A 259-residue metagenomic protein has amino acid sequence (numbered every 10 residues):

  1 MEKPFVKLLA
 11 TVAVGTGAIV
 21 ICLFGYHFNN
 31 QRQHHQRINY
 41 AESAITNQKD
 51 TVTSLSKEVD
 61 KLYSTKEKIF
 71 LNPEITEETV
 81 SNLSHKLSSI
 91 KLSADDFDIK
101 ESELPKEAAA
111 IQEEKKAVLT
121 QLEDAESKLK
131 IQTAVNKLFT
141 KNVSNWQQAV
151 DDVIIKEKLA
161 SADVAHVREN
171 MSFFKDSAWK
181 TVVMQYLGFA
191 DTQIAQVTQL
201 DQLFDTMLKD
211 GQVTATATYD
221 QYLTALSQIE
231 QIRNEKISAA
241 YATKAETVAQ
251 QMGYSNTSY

Functional and structural regions predicted by a protein language model:
E2-Y259: Amphipathic alpha-helical assembly segments used for oligomerization, scaffolding, or translocation
